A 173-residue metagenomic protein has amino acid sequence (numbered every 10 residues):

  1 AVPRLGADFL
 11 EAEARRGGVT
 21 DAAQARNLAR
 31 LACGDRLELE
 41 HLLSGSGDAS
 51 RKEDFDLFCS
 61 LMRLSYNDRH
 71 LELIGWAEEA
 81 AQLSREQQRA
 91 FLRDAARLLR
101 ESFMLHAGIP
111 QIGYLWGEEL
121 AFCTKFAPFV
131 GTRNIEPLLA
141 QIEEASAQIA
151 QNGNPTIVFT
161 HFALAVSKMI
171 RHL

Functional and structural regions predicted by a protein language model:
A1-D94, L98-L173: Charged, glycine-rich active-site and insertion segments that engage polyanionic ligands
